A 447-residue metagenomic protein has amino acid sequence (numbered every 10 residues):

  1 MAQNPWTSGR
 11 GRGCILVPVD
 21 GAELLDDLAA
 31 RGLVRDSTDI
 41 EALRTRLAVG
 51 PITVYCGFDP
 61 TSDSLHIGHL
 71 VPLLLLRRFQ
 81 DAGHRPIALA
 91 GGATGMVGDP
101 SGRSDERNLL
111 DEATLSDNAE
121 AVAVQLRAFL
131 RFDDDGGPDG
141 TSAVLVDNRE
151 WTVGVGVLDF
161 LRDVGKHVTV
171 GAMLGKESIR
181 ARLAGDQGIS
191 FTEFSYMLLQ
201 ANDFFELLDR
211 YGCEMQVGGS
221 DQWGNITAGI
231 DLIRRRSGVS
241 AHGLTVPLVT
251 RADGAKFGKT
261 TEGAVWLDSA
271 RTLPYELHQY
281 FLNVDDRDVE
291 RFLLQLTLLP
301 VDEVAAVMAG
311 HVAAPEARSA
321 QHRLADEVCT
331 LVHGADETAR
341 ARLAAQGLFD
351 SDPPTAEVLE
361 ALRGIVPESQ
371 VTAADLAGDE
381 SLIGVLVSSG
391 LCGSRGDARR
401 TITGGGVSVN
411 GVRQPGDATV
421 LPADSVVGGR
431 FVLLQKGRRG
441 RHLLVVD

Functional and structural regions predicted by a protein language model:
N4-Q222, T227-I230, S237-H242, A255: NTP-dependent nucleotidyl-transfer catalytic core
R235-D447: Conserved nucleotide- and phosphate/pyrophosphate-binding catalytic cores in adenylate/nucleotidyl-handling enzymes
